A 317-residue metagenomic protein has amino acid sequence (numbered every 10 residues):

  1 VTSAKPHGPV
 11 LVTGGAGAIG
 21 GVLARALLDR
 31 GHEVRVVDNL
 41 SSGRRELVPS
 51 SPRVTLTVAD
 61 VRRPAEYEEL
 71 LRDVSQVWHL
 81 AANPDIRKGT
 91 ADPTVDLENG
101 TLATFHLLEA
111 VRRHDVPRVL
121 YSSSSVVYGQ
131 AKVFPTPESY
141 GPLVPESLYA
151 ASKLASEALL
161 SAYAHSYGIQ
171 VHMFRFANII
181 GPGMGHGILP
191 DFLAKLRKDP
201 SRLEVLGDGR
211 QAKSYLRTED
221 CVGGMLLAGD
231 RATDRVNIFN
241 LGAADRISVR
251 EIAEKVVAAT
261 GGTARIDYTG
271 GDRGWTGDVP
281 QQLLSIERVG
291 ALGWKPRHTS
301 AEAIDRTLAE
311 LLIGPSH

Functional and structural regions predicted by a protein language model:
V1-Q76: N-terminal Rossmann/SDR dinucleotide-binding element
S3, P9, S300-H317: Amphipathic terminal alpha-helices
T13, V77-N83, V119-S125, F174-F176: SDR active-site strand-loop-helix element
V61-N99: NAD(P)H-binding glycine-rich loop region in Rossmannoid oxidoreductase-like domains and their noncatalytic homologs
A91-H106, R113, P117-R118, V127-M173 (+2 more regions): Catalytic helix-loop patch of NAD(P)-dependent Rossmann-fold dehydrogenases
V133-F134, S161-S214, T218-G229, A244 (+1 more regions): NAD(P)-dependent short-chain dehydrogenase/reductase
D208, N237-F239, I247-E254, G261-Q281 (+1 more regions): C-terminal "lid/loop" region of Rossmann-like NAD(P)-dependent oxidoreductases
C221, M225, L241, I252 (+2 more regions): Non-catalytic, hydrophobic alpha-helical segments
